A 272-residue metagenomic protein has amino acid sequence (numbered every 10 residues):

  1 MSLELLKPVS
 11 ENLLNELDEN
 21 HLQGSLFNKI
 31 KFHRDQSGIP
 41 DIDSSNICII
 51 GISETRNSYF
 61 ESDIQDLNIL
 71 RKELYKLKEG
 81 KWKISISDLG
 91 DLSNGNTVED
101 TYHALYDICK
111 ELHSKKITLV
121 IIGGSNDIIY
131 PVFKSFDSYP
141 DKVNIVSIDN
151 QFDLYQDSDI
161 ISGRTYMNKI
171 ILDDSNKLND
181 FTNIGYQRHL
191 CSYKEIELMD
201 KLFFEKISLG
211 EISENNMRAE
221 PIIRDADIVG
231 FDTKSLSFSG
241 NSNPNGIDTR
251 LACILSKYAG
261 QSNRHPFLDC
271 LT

Functional and structural regions predicted by a protein language model:
L3-I49, R56-C270: Conserved alpha-helical scaffold segments that buttress catalytic/binding sites
